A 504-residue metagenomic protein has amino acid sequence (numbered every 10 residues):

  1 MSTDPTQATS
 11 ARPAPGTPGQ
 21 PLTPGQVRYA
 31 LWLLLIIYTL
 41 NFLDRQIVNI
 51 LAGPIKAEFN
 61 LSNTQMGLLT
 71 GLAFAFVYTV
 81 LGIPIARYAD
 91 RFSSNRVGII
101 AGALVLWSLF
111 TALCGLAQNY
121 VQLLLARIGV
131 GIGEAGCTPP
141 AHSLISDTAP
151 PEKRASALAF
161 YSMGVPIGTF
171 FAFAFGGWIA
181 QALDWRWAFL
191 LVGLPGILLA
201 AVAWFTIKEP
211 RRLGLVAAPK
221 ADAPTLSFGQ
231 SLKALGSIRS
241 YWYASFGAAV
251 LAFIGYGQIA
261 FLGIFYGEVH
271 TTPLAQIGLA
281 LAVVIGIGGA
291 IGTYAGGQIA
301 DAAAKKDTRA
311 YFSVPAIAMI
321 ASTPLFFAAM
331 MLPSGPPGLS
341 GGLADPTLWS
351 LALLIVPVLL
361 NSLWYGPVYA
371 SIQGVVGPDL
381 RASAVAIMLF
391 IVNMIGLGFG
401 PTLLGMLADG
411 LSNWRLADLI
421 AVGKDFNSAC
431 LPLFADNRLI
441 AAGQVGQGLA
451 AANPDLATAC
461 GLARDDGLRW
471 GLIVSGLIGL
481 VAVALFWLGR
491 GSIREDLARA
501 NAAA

Functional and structural regions predicted by a protein language model:
P15-P24, R211-S245, V269: Juxtamembrane intracellular "pre-TM" segments in multi-pass secondary transporters
V48-I50, I238-Y294, M330, P357 (+3 more regions): Extracytoplasmic gate region of multi-pass secondary transporters
N60, S93-S94, L116-Q122, G133 (+3 more regions): Helix-breaking motifs and short loop linkers at transmembrane-helix boundaries and internal kinks in secondary membrane
L69-R87, V283-G296, F399: Central cavity-lining transmembrane alpha-helices of secondary-active solute carriers, predominantly the Major
V80-V121: Conserved MFS/SLC helix-loop-helix module at the cytosolic interface between two early adjacent transmembrane helices
V97-A112, R309-F327: Structural signature of the two symmetry-related core transmembrane helices
A126-I167: Cytoplasmic helix-loop-helix junction between adjacent transmembrane helices in 12-TM secondary transporters
Y161-E209: Helix-loop-helix hairpin linking two adjacent transmembrane segments in secondary transporters
